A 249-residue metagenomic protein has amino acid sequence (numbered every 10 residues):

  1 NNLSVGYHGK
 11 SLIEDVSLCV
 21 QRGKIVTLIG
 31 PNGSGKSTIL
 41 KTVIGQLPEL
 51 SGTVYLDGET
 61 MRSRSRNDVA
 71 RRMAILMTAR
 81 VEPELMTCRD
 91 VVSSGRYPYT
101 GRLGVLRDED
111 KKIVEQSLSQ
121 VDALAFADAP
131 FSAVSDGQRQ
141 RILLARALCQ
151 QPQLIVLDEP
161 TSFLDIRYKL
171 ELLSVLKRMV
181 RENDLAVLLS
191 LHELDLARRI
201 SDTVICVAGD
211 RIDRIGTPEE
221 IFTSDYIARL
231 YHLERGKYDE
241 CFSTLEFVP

Functional and structural regions predicted by a protein language model:
I29-P31: The feature captures the beta-strand-to-loop junction immediately N-terminal to the Walker
I44: Helix-to-loop junction immediately C-terminal to a conserved catalytic motif
G52-T60, V69: Conserved ABC transporter NBD signature motif
S93, D108-F126: Conserved ABC ATPase "signature" region
Q151: Conserved catalytic motifs of ABC-family nucleotide-binding domains
I155-D158: Catalytic Walker B motif of ABC-type/P-loop ATPase nucleotide-binding domains
R229-P249: ABC ATPase nucleotide-binding domains
